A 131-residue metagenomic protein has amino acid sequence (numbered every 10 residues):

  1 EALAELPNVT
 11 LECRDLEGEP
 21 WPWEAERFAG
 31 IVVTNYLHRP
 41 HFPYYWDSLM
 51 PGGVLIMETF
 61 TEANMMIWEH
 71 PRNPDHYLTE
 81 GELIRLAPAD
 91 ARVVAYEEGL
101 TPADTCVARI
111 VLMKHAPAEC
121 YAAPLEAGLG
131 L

Functional and structural regions predicted by a protein language model:
E1-R14: Short, conserved SAM-binding/catalytic segment of Class I S-adenosyl-L-methionine-dependent methyltransferases
E17-G30: A short acidic, Gly/Pro-enriched loop at the edge of an enzyme's catalytic core that lines a small-molecule cofactor
G30, T34-Y36: Short catalytic micro-motifs in class I SAM-dependent methyltransferases
Y36, E58-E62, E98: Short strand-turn motif at the edge of the Rossmann-like AdoMet-binding core
Y36-P51: A short, conserved alpha-helix within the catalytic core of class I
G52-M66: Conserved beta-strand signature within the Rossmann-like core of class I S-adenosyl-L-methionine
P74-D90, A95: Short alpha-helix
E97-L131: Core SAM-dependent methyltransferase catalytic element
